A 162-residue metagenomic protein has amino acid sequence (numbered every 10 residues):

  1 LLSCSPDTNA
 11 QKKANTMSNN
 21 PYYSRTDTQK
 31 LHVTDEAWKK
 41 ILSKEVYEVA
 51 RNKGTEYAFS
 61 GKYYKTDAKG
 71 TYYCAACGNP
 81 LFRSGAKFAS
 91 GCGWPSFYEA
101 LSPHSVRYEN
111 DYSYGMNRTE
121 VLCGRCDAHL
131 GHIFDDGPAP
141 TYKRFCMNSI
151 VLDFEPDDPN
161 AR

Functional and structural regions predicted by a protein language model:
L1-M17: Bacterial Sec-dependent N-terminal signal peptides
N9-Q11, Y22, P138, N160: Intrinsic disorder/low-complexity detector
A14-T34: Short, contiguous pre-domain boundary segments
K30, D35, K39-Y73, N79-R162: A short Gly-Trp-Pro
